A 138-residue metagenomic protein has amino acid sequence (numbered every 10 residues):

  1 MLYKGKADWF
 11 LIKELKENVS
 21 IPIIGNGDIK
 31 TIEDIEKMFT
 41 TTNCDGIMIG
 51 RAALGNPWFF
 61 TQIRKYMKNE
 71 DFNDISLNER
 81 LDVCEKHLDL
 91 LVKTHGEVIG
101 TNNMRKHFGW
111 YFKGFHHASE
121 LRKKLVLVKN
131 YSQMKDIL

Functional and structural regions predicted by a protein language model:
Y3, A7-G25, I29-L138: Alpha/beta catalytic cores of nucleotide-metabolism and tRNA/nucleoside-modifying enzymes
